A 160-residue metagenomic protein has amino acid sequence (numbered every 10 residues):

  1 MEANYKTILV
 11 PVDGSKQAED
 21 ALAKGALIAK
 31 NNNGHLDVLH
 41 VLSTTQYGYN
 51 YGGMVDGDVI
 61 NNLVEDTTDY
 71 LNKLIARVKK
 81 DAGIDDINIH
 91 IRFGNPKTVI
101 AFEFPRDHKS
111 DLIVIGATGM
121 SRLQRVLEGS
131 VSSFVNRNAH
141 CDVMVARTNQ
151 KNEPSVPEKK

Functional and structural regions predicted by a protein language model:
M1-A3, A76-I113, Q150-K160: Structural beta-alpha unit
E2-V55, D107, K151-N152: Small/aliphatic-rich secondary-structure junction motif
A21, G48-Y51, V99-F102, R125-V126 (+1 more regions): Short, well-ordered secondary-structure micro-motifs
L27, P105-S155: Gly/Ser-rich helix-loop-strand patches that form or flank binding pockets for ribonucleotide-derived cofactors
L39, N88-R92, M144: General small-molecule cofactor/ligand-binding pocket signal
L42, D66, I91-N95, T118 (+1 more regions): Short beta->alpha linker loops
D56-D69: A short acidic, glycine-rich active-site loop that binds or catalyzes chemistry on phosphate/adenosine moieties
